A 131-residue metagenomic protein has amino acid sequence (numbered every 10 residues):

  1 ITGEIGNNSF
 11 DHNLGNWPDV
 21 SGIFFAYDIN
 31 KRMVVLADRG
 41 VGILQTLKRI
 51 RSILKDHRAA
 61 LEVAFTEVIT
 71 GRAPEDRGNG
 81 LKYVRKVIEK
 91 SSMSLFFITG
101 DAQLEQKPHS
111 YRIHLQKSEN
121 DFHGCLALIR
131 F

Functional and structural regions predicted by a protein language model:
I1-G3: Conserved short strand/loop->alpha-helix "switch" segment adjacent to the catalytic nucleotide/phosphoryl-transfer site
F10-F131: Conserved beta-strand-loop-beta-strand hairpin that lines the nucleotide-binding pocket of ATP/GTP-utilizing enzymes
